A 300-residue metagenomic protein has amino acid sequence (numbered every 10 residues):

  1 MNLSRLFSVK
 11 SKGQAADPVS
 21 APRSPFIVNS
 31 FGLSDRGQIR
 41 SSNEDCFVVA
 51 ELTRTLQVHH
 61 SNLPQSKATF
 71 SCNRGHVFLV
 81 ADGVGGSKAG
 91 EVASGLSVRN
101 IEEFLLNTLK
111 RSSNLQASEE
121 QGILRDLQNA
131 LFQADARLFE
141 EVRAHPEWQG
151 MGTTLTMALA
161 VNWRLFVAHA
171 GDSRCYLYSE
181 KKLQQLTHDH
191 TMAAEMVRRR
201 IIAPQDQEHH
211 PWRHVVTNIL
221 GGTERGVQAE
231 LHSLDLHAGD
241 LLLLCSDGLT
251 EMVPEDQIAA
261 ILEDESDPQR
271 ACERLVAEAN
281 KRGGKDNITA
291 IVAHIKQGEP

Functional and structural regions predicted by a protein language model:
M1-P300: PP2C/PPM-type serine/threonine phosphatase catalytic domain
